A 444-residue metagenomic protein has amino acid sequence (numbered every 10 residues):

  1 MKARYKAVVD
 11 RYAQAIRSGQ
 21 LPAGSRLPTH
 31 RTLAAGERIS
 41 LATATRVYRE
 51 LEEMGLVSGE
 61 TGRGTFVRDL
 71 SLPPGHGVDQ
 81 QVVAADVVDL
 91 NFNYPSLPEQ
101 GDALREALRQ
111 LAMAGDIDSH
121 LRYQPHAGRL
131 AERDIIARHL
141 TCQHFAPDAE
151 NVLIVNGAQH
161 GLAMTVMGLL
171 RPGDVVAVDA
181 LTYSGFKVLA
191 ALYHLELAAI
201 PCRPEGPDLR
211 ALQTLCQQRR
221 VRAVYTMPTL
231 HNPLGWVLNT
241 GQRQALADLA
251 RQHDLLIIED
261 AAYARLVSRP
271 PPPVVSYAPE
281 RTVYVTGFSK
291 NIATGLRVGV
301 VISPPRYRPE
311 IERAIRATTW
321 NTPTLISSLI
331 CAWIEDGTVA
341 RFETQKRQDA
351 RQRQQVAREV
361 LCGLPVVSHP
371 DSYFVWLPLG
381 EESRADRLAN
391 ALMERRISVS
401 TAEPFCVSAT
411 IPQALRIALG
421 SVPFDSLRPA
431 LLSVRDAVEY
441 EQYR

Functional and structural regions predicted by a protein language model:
M1-A112, D116, L121, E312 (+9 more regions): N-terminal basic, amphipathic alpha-helical segments
S58-E60, P147, V399-S400: Short beta-strand "wing" residues that participate in macromolecule-binding interfaces
G62, D148-A149, S368-F374: Short Gly/Ser/Thr- and Asp/Glu-enriched loop/turn motifs at secondary-structure junctions
S119-H253, A264-V283, Y440-Q442: Conserved core of the PLP fold type I
V178, A199, I257-E259, I330 (+1 more regions): Hydrophobic residues in well-ordered beta-strands that form the structural core
P270-S289, P309-E312, L415: Conserved active-site segment immediately N-terminal to the catalytic lysine that forms the internal aldimine
Y284-H369: PLP-dependent aminotransferase class I/II
